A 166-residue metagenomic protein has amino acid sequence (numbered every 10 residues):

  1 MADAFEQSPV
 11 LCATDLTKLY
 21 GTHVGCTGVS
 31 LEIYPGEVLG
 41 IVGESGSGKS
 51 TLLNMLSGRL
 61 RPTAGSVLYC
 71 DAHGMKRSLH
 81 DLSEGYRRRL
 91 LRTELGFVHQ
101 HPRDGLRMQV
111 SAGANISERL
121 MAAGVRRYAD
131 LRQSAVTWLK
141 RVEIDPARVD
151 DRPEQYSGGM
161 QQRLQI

Functional and structural regions predicted by a protein language model:
V42-E44: The feature captures the beta-strand-to-loop junction immediately N-terminal to the Walker
S57: Helix-to-loop junction immediately C-terminal to a conserved catalytic motif
G65-S78: Conserved ABC transporter NBD signature motif
M75-G96, A122: ABC ATPase NBD coupling module
H101, M108-A122: Q-loop/switch helix immediately C-terminal to the Walker
D130-A147: Conserved ABC ATPase "signature" region
R152-Y156, M160: Conserved ABC ATPase signature
